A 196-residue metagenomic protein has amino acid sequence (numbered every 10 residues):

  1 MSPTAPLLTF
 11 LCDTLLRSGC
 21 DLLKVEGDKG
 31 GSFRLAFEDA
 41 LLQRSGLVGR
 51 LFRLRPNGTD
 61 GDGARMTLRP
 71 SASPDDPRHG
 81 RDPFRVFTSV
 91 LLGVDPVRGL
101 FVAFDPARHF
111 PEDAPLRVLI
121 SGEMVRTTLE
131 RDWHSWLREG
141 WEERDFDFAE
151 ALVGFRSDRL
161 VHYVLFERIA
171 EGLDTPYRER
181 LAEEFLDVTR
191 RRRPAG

Functional and structural regions predicted by a protein language model:
M1-G196: Intrinsically disordered, charged low-complexity linkers and terminal tails that flank or connect structured domains
